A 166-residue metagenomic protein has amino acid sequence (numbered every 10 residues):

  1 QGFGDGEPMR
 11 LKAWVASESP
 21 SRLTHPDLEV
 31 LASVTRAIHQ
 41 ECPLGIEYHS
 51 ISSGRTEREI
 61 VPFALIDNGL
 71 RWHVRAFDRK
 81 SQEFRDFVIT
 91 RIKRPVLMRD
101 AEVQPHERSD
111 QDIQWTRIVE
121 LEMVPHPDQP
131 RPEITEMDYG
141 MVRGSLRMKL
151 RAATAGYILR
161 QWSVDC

Functional and structural regions predicted by a protein language model:
Q1-H49: Bulky hydrophobic/aromatic content
G45, H73-R75: General beta-strand recognition
Y48-S53, D78-S81: Short acidic, glycine-rich loop/turn motifs
S53-I60, R85-V88: Short coil-to-beta-strand transition motifs
P62-A64: Short, surface-exposed charged micro-motifs
R75-C166: Surface-exposed, charged, gly/pro-rich loop-and-adjacent secondary-structure segments at domain edges
